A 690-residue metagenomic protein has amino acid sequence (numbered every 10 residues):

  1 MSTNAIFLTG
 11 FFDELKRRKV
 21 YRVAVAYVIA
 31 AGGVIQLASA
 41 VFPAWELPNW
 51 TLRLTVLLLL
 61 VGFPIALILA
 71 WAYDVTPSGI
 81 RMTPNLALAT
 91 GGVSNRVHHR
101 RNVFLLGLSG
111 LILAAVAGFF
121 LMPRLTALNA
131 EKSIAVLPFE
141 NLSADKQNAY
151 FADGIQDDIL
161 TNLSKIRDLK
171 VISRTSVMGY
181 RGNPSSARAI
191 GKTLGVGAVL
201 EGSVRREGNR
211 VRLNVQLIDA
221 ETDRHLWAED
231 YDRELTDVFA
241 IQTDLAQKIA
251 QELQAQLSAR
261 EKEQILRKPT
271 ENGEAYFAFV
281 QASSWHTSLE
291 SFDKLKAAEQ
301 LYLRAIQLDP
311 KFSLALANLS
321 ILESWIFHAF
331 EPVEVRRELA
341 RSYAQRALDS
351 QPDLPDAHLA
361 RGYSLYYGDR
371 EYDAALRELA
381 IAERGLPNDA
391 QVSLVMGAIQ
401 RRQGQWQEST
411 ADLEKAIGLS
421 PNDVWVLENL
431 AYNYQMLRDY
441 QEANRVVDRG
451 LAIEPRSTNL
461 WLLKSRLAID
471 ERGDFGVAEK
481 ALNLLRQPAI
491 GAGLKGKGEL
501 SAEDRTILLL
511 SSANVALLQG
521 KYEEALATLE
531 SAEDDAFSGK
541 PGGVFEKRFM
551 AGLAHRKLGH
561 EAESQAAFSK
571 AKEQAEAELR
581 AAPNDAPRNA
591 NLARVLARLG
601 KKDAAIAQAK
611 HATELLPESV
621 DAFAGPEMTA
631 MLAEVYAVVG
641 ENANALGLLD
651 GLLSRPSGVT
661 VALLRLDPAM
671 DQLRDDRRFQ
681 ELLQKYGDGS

Functional and structural regions predicted by a protein language model:
M1-A115, F119-F120, R224: An N-terminal, helix-rich hydrophobic module
V41-A44, N95-H555, H560-E563, A567 (+5 more regions): Acidic, proline/glycine-rich low-complexity intrinsically disordered segments
V61-P64, W71-S78, I166, A220 (+6 more regions): Phosphate/oxyanion-binding loops and surfaces in catalytic or ligand/nucleic-acid-binding neighborhoods
L359-Y367, A398-R401, Y432, A590-A637: Alpha-helical adaptor scaffolds
R486-P488, F568-S569, K610-T613, G647-R655 (+1 more regions): TPR/TPR-like (Sel1-like) alpha-helical repeat modules
A593, A633, A645, L673 (+1 more regions): Hydrophobic, well-ordered secondary-structure elements that form the walls of internal hydrophobic environments
E634-L666, D671: C-terminal structured "cap/appendage" subdomains that terminate the fold
L663-S690: Terminal, low-structured helical/coil segments at or just beyond the last alpha-helical repeat
